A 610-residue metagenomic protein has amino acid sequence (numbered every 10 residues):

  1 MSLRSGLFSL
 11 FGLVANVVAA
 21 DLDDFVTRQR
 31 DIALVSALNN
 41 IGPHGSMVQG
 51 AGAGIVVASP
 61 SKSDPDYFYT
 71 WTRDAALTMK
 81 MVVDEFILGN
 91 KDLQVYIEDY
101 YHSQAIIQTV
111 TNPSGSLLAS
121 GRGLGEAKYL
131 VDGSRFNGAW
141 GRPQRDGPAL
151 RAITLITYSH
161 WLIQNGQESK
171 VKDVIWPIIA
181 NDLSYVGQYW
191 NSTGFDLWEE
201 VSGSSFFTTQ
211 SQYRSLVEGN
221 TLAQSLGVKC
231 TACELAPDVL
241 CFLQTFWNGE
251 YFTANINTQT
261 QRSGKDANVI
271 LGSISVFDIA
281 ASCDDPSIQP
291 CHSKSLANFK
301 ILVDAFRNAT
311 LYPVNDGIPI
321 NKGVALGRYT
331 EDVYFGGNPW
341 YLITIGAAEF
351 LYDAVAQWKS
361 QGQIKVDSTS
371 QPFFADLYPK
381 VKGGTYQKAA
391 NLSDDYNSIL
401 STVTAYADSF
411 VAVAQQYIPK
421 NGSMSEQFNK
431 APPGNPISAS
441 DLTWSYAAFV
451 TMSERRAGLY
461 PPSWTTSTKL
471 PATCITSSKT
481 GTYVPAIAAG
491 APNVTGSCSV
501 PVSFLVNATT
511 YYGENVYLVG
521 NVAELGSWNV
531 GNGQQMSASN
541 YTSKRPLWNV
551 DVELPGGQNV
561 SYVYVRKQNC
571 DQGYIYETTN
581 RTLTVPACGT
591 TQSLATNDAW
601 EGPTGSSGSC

Functional and structural regions predicted by a protein language model:
M1-A20: Fungal secretory targeting signals
V18-R73, D99, S103, I107-K128 (+1 more regions): Low-complexity, Ser/Thr/Pro/Gly-enriched N-terminal "stalk/linker" regions
V18-T27, E85-Y101, Y158-A180, N220-L240 (+4 more regions): Structural helix-adjacent loops and short alpha-helical linkers that scaffold large soluble proteins
G45-S46, G50, P60, V110 (+6 more regions): CBM-like carbohydrate-recognition segments
Y67-Q188, T209, L216: Aromatic-rich carbohydrate-recognition surfaces in CAZymes
T72, A105-R142, F206-Y213, S225-N397: Extended ligand-binding clefts on enzyme/binding-domain cores
A508-N559, K567-P586: Aromatic-rich carbohydrate-binding modules that target alpha-glucans
Q568-C610: Structured interaction patches on ligand/partner-binding surfaces of diverse proteins
